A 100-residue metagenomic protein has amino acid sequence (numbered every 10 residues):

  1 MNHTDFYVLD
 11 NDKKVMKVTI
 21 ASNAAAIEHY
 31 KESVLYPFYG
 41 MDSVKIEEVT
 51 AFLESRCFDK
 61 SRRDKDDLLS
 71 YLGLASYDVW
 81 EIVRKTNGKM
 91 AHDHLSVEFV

Functional and structural regions predicted by a protein language model:
M1-V100: Phosphate/dinucleotide-binding and metal-coordinating scaffold of catalytic cores in nucleotide-dependent enzymes
